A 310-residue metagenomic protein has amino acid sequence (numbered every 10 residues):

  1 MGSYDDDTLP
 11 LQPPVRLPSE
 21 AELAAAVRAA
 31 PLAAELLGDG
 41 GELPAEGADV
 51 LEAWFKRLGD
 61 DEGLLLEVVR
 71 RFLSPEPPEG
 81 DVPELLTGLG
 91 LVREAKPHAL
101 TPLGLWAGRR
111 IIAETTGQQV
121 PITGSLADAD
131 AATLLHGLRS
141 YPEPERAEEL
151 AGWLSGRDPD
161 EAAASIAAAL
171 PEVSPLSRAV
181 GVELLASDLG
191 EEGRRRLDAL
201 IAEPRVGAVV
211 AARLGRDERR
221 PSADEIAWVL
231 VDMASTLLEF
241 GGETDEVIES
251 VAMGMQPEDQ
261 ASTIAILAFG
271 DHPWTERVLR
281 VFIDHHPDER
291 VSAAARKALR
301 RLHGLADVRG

Functional and structural regions predicted by a protein language model:
M1-P78: Short, amphipathic alpha-helical interface elements at domain boundaries that mediate macromolecular binding
A30, D39-R57, L66, G80-V120: Accessory beta->alpha helical hairpin/"wing" motif in late/C-terminal subdomains of nucleic-acid enzymes
A53-R57, E67-S74, G80-D81, T87 (+11 more regions): Structural detector for internal amphipathic alpha-helices that build alpha-solenoid repeat scaffolds
K56, A132-S140, A164-P171, D198-A202 (+3 more regions): HEAT/HEAT-like alpha-solenoid repeats
G59-D60, A113-E114, G124-A129, Y141-P144 (+9 more regions): Alpha-helix capping and inter-helical loop/turn segments
G88-L91, A95-G156, E161-S165: C-terminal catalytic/scaffold cores in eukaryotic proteins
R194-L200, D224-D232: Alpha-helical repeat scaffolds
V209, W228-S235, F240-E243, V247 (+4 more regions): Repeat-based scaffolding regions
